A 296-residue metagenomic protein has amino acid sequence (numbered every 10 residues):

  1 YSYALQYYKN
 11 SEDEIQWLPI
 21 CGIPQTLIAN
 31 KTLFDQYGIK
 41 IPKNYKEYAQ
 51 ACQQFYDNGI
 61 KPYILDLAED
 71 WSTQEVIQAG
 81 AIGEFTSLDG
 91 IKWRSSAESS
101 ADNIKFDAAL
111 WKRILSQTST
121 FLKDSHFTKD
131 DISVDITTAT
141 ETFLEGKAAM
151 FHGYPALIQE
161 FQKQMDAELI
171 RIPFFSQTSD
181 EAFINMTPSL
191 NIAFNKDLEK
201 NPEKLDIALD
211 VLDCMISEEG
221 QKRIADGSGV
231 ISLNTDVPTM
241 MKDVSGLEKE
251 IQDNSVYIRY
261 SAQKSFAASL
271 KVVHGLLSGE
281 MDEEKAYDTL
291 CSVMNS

Functional and structural regions predicted by a protein language model:
Y1, E84-R113, K163-Q164, S176-I184: Short, solvent-exposed loop/beta-turn-alpha elements that line the ligand-binding surface or hinge of extracytoplasmic
Y1-T26, K40, E75-Q78, T86 (+1 more regions): Hinge/lid segment of periplasmic solute-binding proteins
Y37, Q162-D226: Extracytoplasmic/periplasmic substrate-recognition and gating elements
Y37-K40, S119-V134, K147, Q164-E168: A local structural motif
Y45-Q50, K129-L144: Short helix-initiation/N-cap motifs at beta->coil->alpha
Q54, S96-D131: Glycine-centered hinge/linker elements that transmit conformational signals in sensory and ligand-binding systems
A149-Y154, I170: Paired acidic/hydrophobic, glycine-rich loop segments that form the ligand-binding mouth/hinge of periplasmic-binding
M186, A225-S296: C-terminal capping/gating helix-and-loop segments adjacent to ligand/active sites or protein-protein/ligand interfaces
